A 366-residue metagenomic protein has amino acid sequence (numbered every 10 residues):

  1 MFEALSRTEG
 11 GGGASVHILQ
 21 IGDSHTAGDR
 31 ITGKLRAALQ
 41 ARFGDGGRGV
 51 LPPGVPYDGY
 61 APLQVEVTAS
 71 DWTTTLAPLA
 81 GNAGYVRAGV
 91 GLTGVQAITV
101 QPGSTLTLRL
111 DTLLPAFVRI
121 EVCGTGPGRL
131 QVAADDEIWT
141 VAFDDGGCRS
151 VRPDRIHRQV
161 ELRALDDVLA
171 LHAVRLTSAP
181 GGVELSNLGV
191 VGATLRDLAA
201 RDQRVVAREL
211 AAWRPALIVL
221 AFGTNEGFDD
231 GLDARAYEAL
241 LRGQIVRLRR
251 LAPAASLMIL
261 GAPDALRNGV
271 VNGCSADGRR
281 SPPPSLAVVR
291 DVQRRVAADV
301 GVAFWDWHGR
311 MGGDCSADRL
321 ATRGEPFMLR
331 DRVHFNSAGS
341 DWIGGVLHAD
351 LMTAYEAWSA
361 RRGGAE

Functional and structural regions predicted by a protein language model:
M1-R7: Short coil-to-helix leader/linker segments, especially the first N-terminal amphipathic alpha-helix with its helix
A14-H17, G181-E184, W213-I218, A252-L257 (+1 more regions): Loop/turn elements at helix/coil->beta-strand transitions in domains of secreted/extracellular proteins
I18-G22: Short hydrophobic beta-strand that contains or immediately precedes a catalytic carboxylate
H25-G243, R250, H334: Conserved SGNH/GDSL esterase-like catalytic core that processes O-acyl groups on lipids and polysaccharides
A27, R42-G54, L257-L260, D306-W307 (+1 more regions): Surface-exposed patches in mature extracellular/periplasmic domains of secreted proteins
V190, G223, A262-D264, R310: Active-site beta-loop-alpha junctions enriched in small/polar residues
Q203, D264-E366: Catalytic His-Asp segment of secreted/periplasmic serine-dependent ester chemistry enzymes
